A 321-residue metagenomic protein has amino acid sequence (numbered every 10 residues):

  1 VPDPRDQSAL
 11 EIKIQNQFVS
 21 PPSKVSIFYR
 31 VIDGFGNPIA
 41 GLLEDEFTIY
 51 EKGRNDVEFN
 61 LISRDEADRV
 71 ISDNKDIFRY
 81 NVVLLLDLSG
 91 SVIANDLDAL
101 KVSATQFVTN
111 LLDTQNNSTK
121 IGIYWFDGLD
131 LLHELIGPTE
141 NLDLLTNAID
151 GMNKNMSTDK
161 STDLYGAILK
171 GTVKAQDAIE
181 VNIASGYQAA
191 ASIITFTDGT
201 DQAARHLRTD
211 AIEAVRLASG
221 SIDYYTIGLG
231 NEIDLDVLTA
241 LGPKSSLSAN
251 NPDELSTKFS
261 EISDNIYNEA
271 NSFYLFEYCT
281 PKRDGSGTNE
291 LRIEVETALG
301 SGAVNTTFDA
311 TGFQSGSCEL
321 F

Functional and structural regions predicted by a protein language model:
V1-S8: Proline/serine/threonine-rich low-complexity linkers at boundaries of modular beta-sandwich domains
A9-V83, L88-L97: Acidic, polar low-complexity linker/tail segments
I14-Q17, F35, L85-D98, D130-I136 (+4 more regions): Second-shell loop/turn segments in exported
P21-P22, S245-F321: C-terminal "exit" segments of structured domains
K24, I77-R79, Q188, S286-E290: Extracellular Ig-like/FN3 beta-sandwich strand-entry sites
K75-N141, I168-G171, S192-T197, Y225-G228: Von Willebrand factor
S91, L131-A190, T226-D236, T257-K258: Von Willebrand factor
A184, Q188-S192, F196-N250, E254-N265: VWA/integrin I-like adhesion module and closely mimicked acidic/polar interface patches used
